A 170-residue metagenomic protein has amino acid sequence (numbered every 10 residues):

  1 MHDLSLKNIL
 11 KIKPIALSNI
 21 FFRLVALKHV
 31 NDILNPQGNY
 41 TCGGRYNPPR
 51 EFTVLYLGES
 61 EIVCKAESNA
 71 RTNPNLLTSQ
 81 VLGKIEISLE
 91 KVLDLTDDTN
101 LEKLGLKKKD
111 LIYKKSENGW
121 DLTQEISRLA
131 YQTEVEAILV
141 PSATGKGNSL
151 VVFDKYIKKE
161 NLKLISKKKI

Functional and structural regions predicted by a protein language model:
M1-R50, R71-I170: Active-site and NAD+-binding cores of ADP-ribose-processing enzymes
P49-G58: A short, exposed loop/beta-hairpin motif centered on an aromatic-Gly-Thr core
E61-N75: Short active-site loop/helix that positions an aromatic residue
